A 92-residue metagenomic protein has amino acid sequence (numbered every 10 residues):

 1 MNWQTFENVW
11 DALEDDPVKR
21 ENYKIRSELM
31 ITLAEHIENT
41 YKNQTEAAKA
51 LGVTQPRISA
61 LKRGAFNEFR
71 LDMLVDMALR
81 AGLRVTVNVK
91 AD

Functional and structural regions predicted by a protein language model:
M1-T32: N-terminal flexible/basic segments that precede or flank functional cores
R20-K24, E28, K42, E68 (+1 more regions): Residues at secondary-structure transition points
I31-A50: Short basic helix-loop element that most often maps to the first helix and adjoining turn of HTH DNA-binding modules
K42, V53, L83: Short glycine/serine/threonine/alanine-rich loop segments
N43-Q44, Q55, L74: Helix-turn-helix DNA-binding elements, focusing on the entry/boundary residues of the two helices that contact DNA
L51-N67: Recognition helix of helix-turn-helix/homeodomain-like DNA-binding domains that insert into the DNA major groove
L71-V87: DNA major-groove recognition helix of helix-turn-helix/homeodomain DNA-binding modules
V89-D92: Short, charged recognition helix plus adjacent turn of helix-turn-helix-like nucleic-acid-binding domains
